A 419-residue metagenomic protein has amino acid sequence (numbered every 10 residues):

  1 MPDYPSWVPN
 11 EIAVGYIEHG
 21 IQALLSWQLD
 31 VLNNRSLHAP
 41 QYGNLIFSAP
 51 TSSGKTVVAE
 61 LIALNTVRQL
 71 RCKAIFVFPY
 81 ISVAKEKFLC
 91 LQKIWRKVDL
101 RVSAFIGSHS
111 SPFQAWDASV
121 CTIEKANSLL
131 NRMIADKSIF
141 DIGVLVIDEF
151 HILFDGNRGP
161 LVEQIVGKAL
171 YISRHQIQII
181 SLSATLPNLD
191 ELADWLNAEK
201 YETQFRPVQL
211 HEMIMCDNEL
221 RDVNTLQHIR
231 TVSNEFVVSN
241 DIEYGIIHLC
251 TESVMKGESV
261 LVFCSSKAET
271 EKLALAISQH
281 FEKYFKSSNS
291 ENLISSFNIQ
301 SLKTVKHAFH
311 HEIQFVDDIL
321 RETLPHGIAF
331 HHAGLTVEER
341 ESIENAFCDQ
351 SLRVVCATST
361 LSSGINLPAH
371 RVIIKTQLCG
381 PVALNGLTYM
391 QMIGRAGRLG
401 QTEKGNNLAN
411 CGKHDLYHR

Functional and structural regions predicted by a protein language model:
M1-S48: Conserved pre-motif I regulatory segment
N33-P40, T56-L70, Q92, G167-Y171: Walker A/P-loop NTP-binding motif
Y42-N44, S48, L64-K87, Y171-Q176: Conserved SF1/SF2 helicase motif Ia
P50, I75-F76, K85-F88, Q92-F105 (+2 more regions): Conserved C-terminal RecA-like helicase domain
Q92-I134, F205-V208, E212-M215: Inter-Walker segment of RecA-like/P-loop motor cores
S119, E124-N127, M133-S181: SF2 helicase catalytic motif II
G167, Q178-S278, A329, A333 (+1 more regions): Conserved interdomain linker/interface between the two RecA-like ATPase lobes of SF2 helicase motors
L367, R371, Q377-R419: Conserved segment of the helicase C-terminal RecA-like domain
